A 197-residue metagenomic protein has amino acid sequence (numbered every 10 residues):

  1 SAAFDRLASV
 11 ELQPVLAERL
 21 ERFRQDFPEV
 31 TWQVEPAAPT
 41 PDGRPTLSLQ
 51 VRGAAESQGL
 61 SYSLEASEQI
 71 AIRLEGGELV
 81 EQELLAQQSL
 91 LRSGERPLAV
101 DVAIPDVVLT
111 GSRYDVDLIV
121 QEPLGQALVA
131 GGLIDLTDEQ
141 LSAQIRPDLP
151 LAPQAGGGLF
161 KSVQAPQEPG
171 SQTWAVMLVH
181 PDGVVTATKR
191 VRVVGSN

Functional and structural regions predicted by a protein language model:
A2-A54: Short solvent-exposed beta->alpha transition segments
R44, R113, P169-T173: Extracellular Ig-like/FN3 beta-sandwich strand-entry sites
A55-Q58, L178-T188: Short acidic/polar inter-strand loop motif in beta-rich domains
Y62-L98: Short beta-strand edge/turn micro-motifs at domain boundaries
S89, P166, R190-N197: Short beta-strand edge segments in extracellular beta-sheet folds
D101, D106-F160: Contiguous segments within soluble domain cores/interaction surfaces
L118, S162-D182: Short, aromatic- and glycine-rich surface loops/edge beta-strands on solvent-exposed regions
